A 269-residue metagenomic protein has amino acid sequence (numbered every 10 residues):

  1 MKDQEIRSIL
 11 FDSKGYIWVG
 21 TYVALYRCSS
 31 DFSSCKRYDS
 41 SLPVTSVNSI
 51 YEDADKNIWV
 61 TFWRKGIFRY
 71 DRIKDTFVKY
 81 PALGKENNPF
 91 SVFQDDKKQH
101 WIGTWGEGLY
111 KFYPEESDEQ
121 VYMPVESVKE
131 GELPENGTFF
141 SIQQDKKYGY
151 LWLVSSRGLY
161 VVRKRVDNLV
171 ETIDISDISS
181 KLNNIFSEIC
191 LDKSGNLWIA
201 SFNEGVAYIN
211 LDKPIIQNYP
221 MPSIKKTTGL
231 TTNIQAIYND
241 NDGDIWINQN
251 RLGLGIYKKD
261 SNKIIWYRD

Functional and structural regions predicted by a protein language model:
M1-D269: Carboxylate-rich, polar loop motifs that coordinate divalent cations or form catalytic acidic clusters
